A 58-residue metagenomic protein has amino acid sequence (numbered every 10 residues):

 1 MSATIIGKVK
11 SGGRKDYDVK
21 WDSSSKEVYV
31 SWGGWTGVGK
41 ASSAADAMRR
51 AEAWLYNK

Functional and structural regions predicted by a protein language model:
M1-E27: Short N-terminal "domain-start" leader segments that mark the transition from disordered tails or signal peptides into
G13, V19, S43-A45, N57: Residues at secondary-structure transition points
D22, G33-T36, L55: Short linear interaction motif-like sites in intrinsically disordered regions of transcription factors
W32-D46: A short, exposed loop/beta-hairpin motif centered on an aromatic-Gly-Thr core
G39, A53-K58: Short arginine-rich
